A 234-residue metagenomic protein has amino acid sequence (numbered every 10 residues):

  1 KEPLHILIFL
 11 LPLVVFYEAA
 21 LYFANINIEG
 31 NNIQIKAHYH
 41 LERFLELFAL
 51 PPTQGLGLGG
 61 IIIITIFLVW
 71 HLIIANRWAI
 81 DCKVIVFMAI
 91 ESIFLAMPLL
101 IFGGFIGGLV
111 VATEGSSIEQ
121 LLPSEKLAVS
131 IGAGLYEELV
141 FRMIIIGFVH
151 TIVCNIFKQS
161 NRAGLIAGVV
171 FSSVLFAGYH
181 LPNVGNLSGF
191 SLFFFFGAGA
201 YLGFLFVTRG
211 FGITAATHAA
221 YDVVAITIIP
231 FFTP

Functional and structural regions predicted by a protein language model:
P3-Y17, E91-L95, G168-V174: Alpha-helical transmembrane segments
L10-I33, L100-G108: Alpha-helical transmembrane segments of multi-pass membrane proteins
P12-E18, G59-L72, A96-F102, V174: Hydrophobic core of alpha-helical transmembrane segments in multi-pass integral membrane proteins
N25, T65-I66, L99, G103 (+2 more regions): Alpha-helical transmembrane segments of polytopic integral membrane proteins, especially the permease/helical cores
E29-A49, S117-I118: Perimembrane loop-to-helix junctions flanking transmembrane segments
L41-I63: Interfacial helix-start motif at the membrane-water boundary
I73-G134, H150-Q159: Juxtamembrane helix-loop-helix connectors linking adjacent transmembrane helices in multi-pass membrane enzymes
P123-P234: Transmembrane helix-loop-helix hairpins at the membrane interface of multi-pass integral membrane proteins
